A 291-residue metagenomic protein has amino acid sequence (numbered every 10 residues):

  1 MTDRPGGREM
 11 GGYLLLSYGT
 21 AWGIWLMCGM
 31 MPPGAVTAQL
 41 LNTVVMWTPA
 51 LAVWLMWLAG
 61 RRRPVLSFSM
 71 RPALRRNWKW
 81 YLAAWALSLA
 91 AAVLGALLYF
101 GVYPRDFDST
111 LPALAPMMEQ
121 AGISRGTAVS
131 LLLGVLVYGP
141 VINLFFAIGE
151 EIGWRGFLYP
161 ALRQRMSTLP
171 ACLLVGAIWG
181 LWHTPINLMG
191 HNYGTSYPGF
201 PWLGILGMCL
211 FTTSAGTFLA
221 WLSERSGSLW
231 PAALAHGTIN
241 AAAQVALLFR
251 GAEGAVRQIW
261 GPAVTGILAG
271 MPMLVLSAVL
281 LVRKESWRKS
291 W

Functional and structural regions predicted by a protein language model:
T2-G19, P64-L131, P160-L174, G261-L268: Interfacial transmembrane-helix boundary/kink motif in multi-pass membrane proteins
Y18-L26, L89-V93, L97, A177-I186 (+1 more regions): Aromatic-anchored segments of alpha-helical transmembrane domains
W22-V44, M189-P198, V245-G261: Juxtamembrane/transmembrane-helix boundary motifs at the membrane-water interface
G29-L89, L98-M118, F146, E224 (+1 more regions): Membrane-helix interface linkers and caps
L114-A115, L158, N187-F200: Membrane-interface interhelical connector segments
G122-L144, I205-A215, T265-M271: Hydrophobic alpha-helical transmembrane segments
I148-L181, A220, E224-S228: Membrane-interface helix/loop boundary segments of multi-pass membrane proteins
Y197-L203, A235-W291: C-terminal membrane module of polytopic membrane proteins
